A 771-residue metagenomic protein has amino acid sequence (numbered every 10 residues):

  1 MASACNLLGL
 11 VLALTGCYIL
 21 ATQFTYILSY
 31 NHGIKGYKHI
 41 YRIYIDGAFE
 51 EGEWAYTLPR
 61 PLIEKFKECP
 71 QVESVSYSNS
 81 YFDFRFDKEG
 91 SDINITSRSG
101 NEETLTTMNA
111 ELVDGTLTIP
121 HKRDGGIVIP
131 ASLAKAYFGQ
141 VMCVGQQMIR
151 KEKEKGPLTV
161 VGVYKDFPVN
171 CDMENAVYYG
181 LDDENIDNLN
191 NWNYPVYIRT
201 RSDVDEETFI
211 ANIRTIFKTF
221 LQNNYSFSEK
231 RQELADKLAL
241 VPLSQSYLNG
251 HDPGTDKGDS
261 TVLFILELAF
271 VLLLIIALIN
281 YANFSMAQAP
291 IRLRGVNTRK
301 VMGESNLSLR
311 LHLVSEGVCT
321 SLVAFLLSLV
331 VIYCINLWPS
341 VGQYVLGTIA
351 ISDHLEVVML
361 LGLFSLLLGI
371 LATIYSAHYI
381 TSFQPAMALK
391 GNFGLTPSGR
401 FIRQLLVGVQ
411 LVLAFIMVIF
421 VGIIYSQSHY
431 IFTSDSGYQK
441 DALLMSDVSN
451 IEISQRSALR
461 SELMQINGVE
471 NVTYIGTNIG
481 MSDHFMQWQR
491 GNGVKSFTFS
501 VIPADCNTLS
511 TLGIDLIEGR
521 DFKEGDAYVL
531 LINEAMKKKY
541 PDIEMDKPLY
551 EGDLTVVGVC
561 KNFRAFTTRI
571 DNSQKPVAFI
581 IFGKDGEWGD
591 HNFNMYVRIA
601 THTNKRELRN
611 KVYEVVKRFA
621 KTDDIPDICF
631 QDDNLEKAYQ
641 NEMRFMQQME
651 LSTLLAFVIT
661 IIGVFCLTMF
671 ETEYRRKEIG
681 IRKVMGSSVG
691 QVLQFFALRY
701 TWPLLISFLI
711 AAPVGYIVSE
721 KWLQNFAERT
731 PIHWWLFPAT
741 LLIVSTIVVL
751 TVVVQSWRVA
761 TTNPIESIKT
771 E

Functional and structural regions predicted by a protein language model:
M1, I34, K218-F270, I291 (+6 more regions): Membrane-helix entry/capping segments
M1-C5, G9, A277-T320, S382-F393 (+2 more regions): Intracellular coupling helices
M1-T25, G258-R294, S321-L322, I402-Q427 (+3 more regions): Hydrophobic alpha-helical transmembrane segments of multi-pass inner-membrane transport and secretion
T15, I19, A239, G317-F383 (+2 more regions): Small-residue-rich transmembrane alpha-helices
L20-R85, E89-S91, T96-R98, N185 (+7 more regions): Membrane-proximal extracellular/periplasmic loop immediately following the first transmembrane helix
N101-D114, I127-K257, S461, Q465-A638: Mid-to-C-terminal secondary-structure elements that act as membrane-proximal/extracytoplasmic interface segments
V345, I374-V407, R758-E771: Feature of multi-pass inner-membrane transport and sensor proteins that recognizes transmembrane helices together
T622-L704, F708-L709, S719: C-terminal transmembrane helical bundles of large multi-pass transporters and their helix-start/helix-kink determinants
